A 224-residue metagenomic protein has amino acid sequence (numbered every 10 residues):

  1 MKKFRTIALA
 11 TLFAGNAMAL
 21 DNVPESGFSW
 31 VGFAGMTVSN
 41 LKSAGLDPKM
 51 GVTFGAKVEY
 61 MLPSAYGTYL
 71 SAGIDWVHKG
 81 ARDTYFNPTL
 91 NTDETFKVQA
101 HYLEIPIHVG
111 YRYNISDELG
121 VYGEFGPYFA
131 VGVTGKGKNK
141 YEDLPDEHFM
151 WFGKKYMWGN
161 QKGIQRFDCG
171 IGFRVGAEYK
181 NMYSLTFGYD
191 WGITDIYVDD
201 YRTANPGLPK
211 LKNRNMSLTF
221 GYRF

Functional and structural regions predicted by a protein language model:
M1-G27: Cleavable N-terminal export/targeting peptides
L20-E59, Y141-D143, G221-F224: Short glycine/proline- and aromatic-enriched beta-strand/turn motifs that initiate or cap beta-hairpins
S26-F28, P48-V52, Q99-I105, L119 (+2 more regions): Residues that define the transmembrane beta-barrel architecture of outer-membrane proteins
A34-M36, F54-Y60, I74-W76, I105-Y111 (+4 more regions): Residues on the lipid-exposed face of transmembrane beta-strands in outer-membrane beta-barrel proteins
T37-L41, V77-A81, Y128-T134, D190-I196: Structural signature of outer-membrane beta-barrel domains
K42-P48, R82-N91, G135-D146, Y197-A204: Outer-membrane beta-barrel translocator domains and adjoining extracellular loop/strand segments of Gram-negative
A65-T68, L119, N181-F187: Repeated loop/turn-to-beta-strand initiation elements of outer-membrane beta-barrel proteins
D75-K79, N160-G163, D168-F224: Predominantly the C-terminal beta-signal and adjacent terminal strand-loop region of outer-membrane beta-barrel
